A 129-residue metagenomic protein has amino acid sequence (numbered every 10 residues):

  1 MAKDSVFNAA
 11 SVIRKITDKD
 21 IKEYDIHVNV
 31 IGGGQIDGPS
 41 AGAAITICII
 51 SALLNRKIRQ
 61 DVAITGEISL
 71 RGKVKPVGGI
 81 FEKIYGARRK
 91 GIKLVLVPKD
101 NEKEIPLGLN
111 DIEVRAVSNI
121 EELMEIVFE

Functional and structural regions predicted by a protein language model:
M1-E129: Peripheral, non-AAA+ core regions of ATP-driven protein-machinery
